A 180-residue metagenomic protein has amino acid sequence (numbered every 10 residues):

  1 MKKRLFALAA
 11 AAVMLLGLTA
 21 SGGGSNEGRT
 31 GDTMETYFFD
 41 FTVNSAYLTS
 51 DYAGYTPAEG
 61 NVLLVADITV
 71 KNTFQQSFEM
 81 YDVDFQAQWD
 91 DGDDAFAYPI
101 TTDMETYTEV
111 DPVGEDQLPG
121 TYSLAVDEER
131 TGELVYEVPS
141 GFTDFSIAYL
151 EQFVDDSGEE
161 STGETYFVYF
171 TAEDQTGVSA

Functional and structural regions predicted by a protein language model:
M1-L5, A9-A12: Positively charged n-region of N-terminal signal peptides that target proteins for export
L15-T30: Sec-dependent signal peptide cleavage junction
N26-G60: Low-complexity, acidic Ser/Thr/Pro/Gly-rich terminal tails and inter-domain linkers that flank the onset of structured
Y37-F39, V62-A66, V83, R130-G132 (+1 more regions): Envelope-exposed proteins and targeting segments
Y47, V70-F74, V138-S140, F153: Beta-strand elements of well-folded, non-transmembrane domains
Y47-V65, Q76-F78, T121-A125: Short, solvent-exposed beta-strand/turn "edge" segments of beta-rich domains on protein surfaces
K71-A125, D174, V178: The feature marks short-to-medium sequence segments in extracytoplasmic or secretory-pathway proteins
G92-A95, P119-A180: Surface-exposed edge beta-strand/loop patches
